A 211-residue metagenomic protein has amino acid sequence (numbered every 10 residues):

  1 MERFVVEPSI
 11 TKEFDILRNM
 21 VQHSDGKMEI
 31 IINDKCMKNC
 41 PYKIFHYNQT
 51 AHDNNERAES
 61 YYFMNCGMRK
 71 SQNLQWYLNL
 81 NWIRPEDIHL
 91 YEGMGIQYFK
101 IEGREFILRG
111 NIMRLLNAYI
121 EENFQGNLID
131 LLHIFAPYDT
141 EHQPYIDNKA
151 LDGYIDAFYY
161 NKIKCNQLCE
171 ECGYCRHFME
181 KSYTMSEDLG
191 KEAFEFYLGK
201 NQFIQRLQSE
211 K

Functional and structural regions predicted by a protein language model:
M1-K211: Active-site pocket-lining/capping segments in soluble small-molecule metabolic enzymes
